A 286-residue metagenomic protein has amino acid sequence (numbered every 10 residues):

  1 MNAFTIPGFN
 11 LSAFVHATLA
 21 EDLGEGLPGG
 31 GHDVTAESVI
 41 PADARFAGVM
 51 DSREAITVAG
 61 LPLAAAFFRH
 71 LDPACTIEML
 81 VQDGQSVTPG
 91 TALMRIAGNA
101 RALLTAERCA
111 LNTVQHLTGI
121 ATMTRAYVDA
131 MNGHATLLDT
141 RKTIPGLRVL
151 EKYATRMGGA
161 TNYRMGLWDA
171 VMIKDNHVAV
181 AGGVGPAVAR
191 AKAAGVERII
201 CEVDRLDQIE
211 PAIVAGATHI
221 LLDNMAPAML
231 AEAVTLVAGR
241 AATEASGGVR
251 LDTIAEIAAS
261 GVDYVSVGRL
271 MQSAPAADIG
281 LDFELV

Functional and structural regions predicted by a protein language model:
N2-A215, A231-L236, A242-E244, L251 (+2 more regions): Acidic/glycine-rich phosphate/pyrophosphate-binding loops and surrounding catalytic core that coordinate Mg2+
N224, G247, R269: Short secondary-structure boundary segments
R269-V286: Short, charged, intrinsically disordered terminal tails
